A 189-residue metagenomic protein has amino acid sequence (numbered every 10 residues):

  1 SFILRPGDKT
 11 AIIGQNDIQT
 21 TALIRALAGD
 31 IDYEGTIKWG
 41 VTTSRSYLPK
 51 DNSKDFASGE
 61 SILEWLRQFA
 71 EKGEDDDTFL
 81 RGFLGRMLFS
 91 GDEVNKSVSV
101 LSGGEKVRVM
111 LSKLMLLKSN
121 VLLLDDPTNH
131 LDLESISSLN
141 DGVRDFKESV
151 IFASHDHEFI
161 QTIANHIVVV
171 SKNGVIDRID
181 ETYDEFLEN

Functional and structural regions predicted by a protein language model:
S1-N189: ABC ATP-binding cassette signature C-motif
